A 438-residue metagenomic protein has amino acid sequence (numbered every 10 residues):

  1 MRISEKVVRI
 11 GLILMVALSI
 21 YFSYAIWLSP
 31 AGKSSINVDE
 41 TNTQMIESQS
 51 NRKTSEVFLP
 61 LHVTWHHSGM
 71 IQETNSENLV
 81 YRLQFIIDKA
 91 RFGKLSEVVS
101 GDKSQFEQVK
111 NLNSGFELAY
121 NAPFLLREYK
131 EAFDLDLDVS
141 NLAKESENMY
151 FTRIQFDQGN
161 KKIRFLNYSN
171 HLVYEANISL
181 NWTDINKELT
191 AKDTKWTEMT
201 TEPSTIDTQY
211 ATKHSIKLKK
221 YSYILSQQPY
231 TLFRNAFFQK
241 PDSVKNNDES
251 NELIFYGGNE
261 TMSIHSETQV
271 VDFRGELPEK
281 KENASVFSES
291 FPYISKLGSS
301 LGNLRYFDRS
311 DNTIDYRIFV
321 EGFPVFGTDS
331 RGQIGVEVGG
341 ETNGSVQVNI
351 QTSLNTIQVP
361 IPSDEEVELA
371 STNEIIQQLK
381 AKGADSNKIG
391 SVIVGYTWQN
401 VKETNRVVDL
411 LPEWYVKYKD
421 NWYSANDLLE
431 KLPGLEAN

Functional and structural regions predicted by a protein language model:
M1-S4: N-terminal Lys/Arg-rich, disordered targeting/topogenic segments
K6-I26: Hydrophobic membrane-insertion alpha-helices, especially the h-region of bacterial N-terminal signal peptides
Y21-E282: Preferential activation on post-signal-peptide N-terminal prodomains/segments of secreted or lumenal proteins
L137-N160, I375-P412: Amphipathic, soluble alpha/beta structural segments
L232-V271, S300-V346, Q351, V392-N421: Exposed beta-strand-loop-beta-strand "reactive/processing" segments of non-cytosolic proteins
E276-T313, P360-E403: Short, non-transmembrane alpha-helical segments in secretory-pathway proteins
S345-E368: Short helix-loop boundary/capping segments
D409, Y415-N438: C-terminal structured interaction module
